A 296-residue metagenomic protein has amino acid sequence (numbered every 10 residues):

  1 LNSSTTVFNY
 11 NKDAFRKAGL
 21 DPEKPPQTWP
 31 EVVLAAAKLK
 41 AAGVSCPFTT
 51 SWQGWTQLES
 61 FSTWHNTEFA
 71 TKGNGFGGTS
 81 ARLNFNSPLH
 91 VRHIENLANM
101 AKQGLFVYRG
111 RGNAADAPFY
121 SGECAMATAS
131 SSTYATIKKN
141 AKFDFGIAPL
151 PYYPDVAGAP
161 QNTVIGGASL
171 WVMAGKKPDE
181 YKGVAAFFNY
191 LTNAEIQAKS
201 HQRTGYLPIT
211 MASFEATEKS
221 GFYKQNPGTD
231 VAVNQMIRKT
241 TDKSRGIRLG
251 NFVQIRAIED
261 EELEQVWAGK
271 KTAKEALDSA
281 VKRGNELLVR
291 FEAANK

Functional and structural regions predicted by a protein language model:
L1, T6, P30-R82, C124: Extracytoplasmic/periplasmic solute-binding protein
L1-F15, C46-P47, A157-T163, D242-R248: A structural signal for short loop-to-beta-strand junctions that line the ligand-binding cleft of periplasmic/secreted
T6-Y10, S62, L170-V172: Short glycine- and hydrophobic/aromatic-rich loop-to-beta-strand nucleating segment in the catalytic cores
A14-F15, V33-L39, M100, N113-A127 (+2 more regions): Short helices/loops that flank or line small-molecule/ion binding pockets
R16, P22, Q235-K296: Conserved C-terminal helix/tail region of periplasmic/extracytoplasmic solute-binding proteins
V33-L39, G78-R109: Glycine-centered hinge/linker elements that transmit conformational signals in sensory and ligand-binding systems
Q57-S60, T67, V91-G183: Extracytoplasmic/periplasmic substrate-binding proteins
S131-F143, Y153-I258, A293-K296: C-terminal lobe and pocket-closing loops of periplasmic/extracytoplasmic Venus-flytrap solute-binding proteins
